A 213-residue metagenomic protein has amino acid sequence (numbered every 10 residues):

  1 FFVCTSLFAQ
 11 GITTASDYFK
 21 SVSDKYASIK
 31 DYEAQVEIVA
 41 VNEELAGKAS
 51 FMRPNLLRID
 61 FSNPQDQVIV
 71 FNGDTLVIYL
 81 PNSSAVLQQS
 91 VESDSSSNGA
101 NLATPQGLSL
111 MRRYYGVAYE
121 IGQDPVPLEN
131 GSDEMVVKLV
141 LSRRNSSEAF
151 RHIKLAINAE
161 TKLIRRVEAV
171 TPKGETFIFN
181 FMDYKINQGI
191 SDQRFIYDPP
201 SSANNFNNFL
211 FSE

Functional and structural regions predicted by a protein language model:
F1-T5: Sec-dependent N-terminal signal peptides
S6-A46, R53, Q188, Q193-R194 (+1 more regions): N-terminal leader/targeting segments and the immediate start of mature chains
N42, N82-S84, K173: Solvent-exposed strand-loop boundary residues in beta-sheet-rich modules
E44, N63-Q65, F150-H152: Short, small/polar residue-rich loop motifs at catalytic or cofactor-binding pockets
K48-L102, F177: An acidic-aromatic
A85-E134: Flexible, surface-exposed loop/linker segments and immediately adjacent secondary-structure boundaries
R113-F209: Gly/Pro-enriched, hydrophobic low-complexity segments that function as extracytoplasmic propeptides/linkers
